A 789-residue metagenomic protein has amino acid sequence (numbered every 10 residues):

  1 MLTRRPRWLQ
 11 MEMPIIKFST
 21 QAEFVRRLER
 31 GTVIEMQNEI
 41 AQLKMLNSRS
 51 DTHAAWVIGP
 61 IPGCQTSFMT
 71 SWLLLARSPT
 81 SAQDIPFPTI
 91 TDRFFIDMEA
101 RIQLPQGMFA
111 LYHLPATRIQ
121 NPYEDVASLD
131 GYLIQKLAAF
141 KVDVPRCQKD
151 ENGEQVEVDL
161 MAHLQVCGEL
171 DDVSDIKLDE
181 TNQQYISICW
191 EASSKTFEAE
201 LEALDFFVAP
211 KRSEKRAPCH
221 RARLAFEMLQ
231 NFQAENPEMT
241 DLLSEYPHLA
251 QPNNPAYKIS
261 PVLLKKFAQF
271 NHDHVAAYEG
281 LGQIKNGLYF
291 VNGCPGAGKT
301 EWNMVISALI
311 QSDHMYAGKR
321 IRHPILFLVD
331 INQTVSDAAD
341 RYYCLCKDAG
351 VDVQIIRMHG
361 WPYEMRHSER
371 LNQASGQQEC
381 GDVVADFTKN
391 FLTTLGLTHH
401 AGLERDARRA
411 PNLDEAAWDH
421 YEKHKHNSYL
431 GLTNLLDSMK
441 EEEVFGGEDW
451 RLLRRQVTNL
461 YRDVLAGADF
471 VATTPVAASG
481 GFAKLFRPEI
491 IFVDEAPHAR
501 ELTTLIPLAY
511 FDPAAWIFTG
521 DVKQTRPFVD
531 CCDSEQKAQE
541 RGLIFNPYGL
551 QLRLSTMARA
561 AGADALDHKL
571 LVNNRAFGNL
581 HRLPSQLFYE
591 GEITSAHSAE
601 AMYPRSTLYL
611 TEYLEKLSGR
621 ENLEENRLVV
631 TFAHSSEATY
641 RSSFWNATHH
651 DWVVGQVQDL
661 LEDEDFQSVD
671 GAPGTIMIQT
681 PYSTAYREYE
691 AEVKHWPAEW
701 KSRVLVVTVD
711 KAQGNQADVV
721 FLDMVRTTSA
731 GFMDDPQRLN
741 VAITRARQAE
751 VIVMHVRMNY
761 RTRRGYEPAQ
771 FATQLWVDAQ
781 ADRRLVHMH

Functional and structural regions predicted by a protein language model:
M1-G280, H367-N434, L550: Pre-ATPase regulatory/linker segments immediately N-terminal to the P-loop/RecA-like helicase/translocase core
C64-M69, Q83-I90, Q103-G107, K266-H274 (+6 more regions): Phosphate/oxyanion-binding active-site loops and adjacent basic polyanion-contact surfaces
A76-P79, D97-R101, Y112-P115, E191-S193 (+10 more regions): Structured beta-strand/turn binding interfaces of compact recognition modules in eukaryotic regulators
D241-L242, R322-I325, V353-I356, A565 (+2 more regions): Residue-level recognition of the N-termini of beta-strands and the immediately preceding loop/turn
L263-L371, L452-Y589, F771-A781: ASCE P-loop NTPase helicase motor core
K265-K266, N286-L309, L435-E442, N622-D659: Glycine-rich phosphate-binding "P-loop"
K389-P488: Conserved helicase NTPase catalytic core signature
V476-V493, P497-H789: Conserved helicase motor core of SF1/SF2 NTP-dependent helicases
